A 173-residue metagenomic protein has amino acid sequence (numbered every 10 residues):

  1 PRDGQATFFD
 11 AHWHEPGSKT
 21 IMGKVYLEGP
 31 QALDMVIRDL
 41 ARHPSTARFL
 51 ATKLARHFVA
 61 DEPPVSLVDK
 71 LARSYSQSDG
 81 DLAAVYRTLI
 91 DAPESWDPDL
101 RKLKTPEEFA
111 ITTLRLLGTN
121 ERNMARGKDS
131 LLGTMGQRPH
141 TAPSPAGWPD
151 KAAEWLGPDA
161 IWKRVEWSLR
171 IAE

Functional and structural regions predicted by a protein language model:
P1-E62: Non-catalytic, conformational "gating/processing" segments within enzyme and secreted inhibitor domains
H43, A47-S78, Y86-E173: Flexible, low-complexity segments enriched for small/polar residues
